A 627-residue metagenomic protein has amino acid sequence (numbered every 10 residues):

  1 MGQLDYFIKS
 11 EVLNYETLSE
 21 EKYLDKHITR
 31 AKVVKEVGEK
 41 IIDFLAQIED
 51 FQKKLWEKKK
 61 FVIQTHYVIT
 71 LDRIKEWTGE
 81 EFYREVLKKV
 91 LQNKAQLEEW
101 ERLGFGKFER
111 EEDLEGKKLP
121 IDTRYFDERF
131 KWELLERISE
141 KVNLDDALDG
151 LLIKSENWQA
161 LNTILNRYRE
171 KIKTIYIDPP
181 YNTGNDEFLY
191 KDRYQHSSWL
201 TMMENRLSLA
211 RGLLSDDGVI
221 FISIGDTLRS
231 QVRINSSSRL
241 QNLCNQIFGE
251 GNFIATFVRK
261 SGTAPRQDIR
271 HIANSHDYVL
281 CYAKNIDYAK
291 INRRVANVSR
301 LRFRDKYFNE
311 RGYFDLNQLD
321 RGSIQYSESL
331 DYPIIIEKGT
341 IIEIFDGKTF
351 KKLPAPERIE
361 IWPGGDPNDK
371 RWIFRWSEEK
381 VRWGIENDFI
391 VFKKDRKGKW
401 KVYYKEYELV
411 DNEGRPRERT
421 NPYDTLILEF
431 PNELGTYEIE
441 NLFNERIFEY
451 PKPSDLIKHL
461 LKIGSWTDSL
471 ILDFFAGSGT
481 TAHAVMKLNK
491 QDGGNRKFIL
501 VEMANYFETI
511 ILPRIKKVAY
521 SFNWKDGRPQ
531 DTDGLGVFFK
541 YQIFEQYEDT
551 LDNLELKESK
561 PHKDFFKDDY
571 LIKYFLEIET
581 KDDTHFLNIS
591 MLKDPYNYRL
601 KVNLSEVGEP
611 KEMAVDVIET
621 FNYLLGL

Functional and structural regions predicted by a protein language model:
M1-I138, L144, D149, W158 (+7 more regions): Accessory, often C-terminal, charged low-complexity segments
L152, T174, V219-F221, S469 (+1 more regions): Hydrophobic "anchor" residues on beta-strands that sit immediately upstream of conserved functional sites
I153, E449-L456: N-terminal pre-P-loop "Q-motif" helix
N157-A160, N182-T183: Short acidic, Gly/Ser-rich segments with clustered Asp/Glu that frequently serve as metal-coordination loops in enzyme
R167, K173-Q195, D424-N441: Metal-dependent catalytic core segments for phosphate chemistry
E170-N185, C244, I471-V485, F621: Conserved proline-anchored active-site loop of SAM-dependent methyltransferases that bridges a beta-strand
K173, P179-M202, R206, S215-D217 (+2 more regions): Mobile active-site "lid"/loop adjacent to the S-adenosyl-L-methionine
E440-F448: Class I SAM-dependent methyltransferase Rossmann-like catalytic core, especially the SAM/SAH-binding loop
